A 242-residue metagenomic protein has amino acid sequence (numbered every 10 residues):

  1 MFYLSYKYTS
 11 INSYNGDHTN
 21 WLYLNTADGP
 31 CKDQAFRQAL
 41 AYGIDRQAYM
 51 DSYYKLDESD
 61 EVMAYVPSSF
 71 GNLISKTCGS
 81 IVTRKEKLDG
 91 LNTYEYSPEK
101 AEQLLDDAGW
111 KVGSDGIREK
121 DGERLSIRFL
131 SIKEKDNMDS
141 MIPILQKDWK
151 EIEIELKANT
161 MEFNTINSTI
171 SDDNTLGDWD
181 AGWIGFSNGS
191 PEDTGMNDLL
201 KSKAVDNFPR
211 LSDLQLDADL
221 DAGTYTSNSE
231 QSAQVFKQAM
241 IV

Functional and structural regions predicted by a protein language model:
M1, R46, W183-N188: Beta->alpha turn/N-cap motifs
M1-D28, A39, Q47, D51-L56 (+1 more regions): Extracellular/periplasmic solute-recognition and catalytic clefts
M1-F2, Q146, E155-K157: Ligand-site clamp/hinge motif
F2-N12, L176-D178, P191-N207: Ligand-binding "clamshell"
N12-S13, N20-Y23, Y42, M50-D51 (+3 more regions): Structural recognition of the beta-strand scaffold that forms the well-ordered cores of secreted hydrolase catalytic
K32-K147, Q238: Append "and occasionally in soluble cytosolic enzymes with long acidic Gly/Pro-rich linkers
M50, Y94, Q103, E155-N167 (+1 more regions): Extracytoplasmic/peripheral linker and loop segments enriched in polar/acidic and small residues with frequent Thr/Pro
